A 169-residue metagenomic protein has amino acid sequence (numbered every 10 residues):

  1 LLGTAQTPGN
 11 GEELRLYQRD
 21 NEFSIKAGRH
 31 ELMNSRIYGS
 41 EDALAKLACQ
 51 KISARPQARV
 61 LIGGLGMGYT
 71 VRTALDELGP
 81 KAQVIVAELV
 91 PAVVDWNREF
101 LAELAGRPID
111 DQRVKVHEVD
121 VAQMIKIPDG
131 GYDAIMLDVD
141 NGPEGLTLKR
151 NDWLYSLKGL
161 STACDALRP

Functional and structural regions predicted by a protein language model:
L1-P56, D76: Rossmann-like AdoMet
Y38-P169: The AdoMet/dcAdoMet-binding core of the Class I SAM-like
